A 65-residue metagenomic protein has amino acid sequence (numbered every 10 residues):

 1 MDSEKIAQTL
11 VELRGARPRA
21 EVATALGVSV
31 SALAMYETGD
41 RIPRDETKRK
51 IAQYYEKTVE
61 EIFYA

Functional and structural regions predicted by a protein language model:
M1-A16, E60, Y64: A short, Lys/Arg-rich alpha-helix, primarily the initiator
V11, A20, R49: Active-site phosphate/pyrophosphate- and oxyanion-stabilizing loops and adjacent acidic/basic residues in soluble
A16-P18, P43-E46: Residue-level signal for the short linker/turn that defines the boundary of a DNA-recognition helix
A16-T38: Short alpha-helical DNA-recognition segment
S29-A32, R44, T58: Short coil turns linking two alpha-helices in DNA-binding domains
M35, Y64-A65: Phosphate-coordinating loops and pocket residues in cytosolic domains that bind phosphorylated ligands
E46-E61: DNA major-groove recognition helix of helix-turn-helix/homeodomain DNA-binding modules
